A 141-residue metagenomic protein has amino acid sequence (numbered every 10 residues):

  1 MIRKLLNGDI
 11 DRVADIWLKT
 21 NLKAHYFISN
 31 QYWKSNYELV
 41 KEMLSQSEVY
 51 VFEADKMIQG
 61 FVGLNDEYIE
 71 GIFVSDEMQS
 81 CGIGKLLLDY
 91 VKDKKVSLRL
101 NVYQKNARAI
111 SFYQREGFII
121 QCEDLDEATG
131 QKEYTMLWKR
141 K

Functional and structural regions predicted by a protein language model:
M1-D15: A short beta-loop-alpha structural element at the N-terminal edge of CoA-dependent acyl/N-acetyltransferase catalytic
D15-K41: Conserved GNAT-fold acetyl-CoA-binding loop/helix
L39-V51, Y68: A short helix-loop-beta-strand connector motif used in the catalytic cores of GNAT acetyltransferases and, in some
E48-G60: Conserved beta-hairpin
Y68-Q79, V102-Y103: A short, internal acetyl-CoA/4′-phosphopantetheine-binding micro-motif in the GNAT/acyltransferase core
S80-D93, S111-R115: Conserved acetyl-CoA-binding loop-helix of GNAT-fold acetyltransferases
D93-K105: Conserved GNAT acetyl-CoA-binding A-motif
Q114-E123: Conserved acetyl-CoA-binding loop of GNAT-fold acetyltransferases
